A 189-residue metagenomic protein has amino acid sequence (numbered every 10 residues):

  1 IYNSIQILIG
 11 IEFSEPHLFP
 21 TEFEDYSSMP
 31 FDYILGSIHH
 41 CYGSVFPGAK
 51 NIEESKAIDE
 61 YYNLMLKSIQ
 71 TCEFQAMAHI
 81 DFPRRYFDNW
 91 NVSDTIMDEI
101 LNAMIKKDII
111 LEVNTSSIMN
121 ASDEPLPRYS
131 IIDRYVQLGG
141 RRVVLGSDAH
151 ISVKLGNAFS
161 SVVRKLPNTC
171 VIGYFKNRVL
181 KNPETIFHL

Functional and structural regions predicted by a protein language model:
I1-K106, H188-L189: Extended substrate/RNA-proximal surfaces in nucleic-acid metabolism proteins
C72, N89-L189: Charged catalytic cores and adjacent phosphate/nucleic-acid-binding surfaces used for phosphate/nucleic-acid chemistry
